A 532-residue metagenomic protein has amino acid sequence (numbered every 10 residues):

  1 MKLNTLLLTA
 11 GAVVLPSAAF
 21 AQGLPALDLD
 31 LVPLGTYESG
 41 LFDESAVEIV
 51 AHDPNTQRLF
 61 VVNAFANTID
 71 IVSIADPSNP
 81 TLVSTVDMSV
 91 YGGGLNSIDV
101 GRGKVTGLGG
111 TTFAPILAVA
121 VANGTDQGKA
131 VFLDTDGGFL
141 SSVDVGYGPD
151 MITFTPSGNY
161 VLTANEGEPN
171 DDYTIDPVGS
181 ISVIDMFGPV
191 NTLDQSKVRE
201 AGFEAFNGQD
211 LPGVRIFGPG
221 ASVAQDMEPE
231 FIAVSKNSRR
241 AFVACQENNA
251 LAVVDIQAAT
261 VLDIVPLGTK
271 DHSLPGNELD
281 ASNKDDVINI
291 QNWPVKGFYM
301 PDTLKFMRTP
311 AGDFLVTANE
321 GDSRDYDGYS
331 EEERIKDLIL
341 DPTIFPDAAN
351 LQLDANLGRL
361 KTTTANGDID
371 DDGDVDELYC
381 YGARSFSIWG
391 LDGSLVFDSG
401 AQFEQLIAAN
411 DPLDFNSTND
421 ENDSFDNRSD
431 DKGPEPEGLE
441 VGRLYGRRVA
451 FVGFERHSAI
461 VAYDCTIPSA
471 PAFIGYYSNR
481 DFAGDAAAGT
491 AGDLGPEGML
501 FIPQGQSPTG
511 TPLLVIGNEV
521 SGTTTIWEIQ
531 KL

Functional and structural regions predicted by a protein language model:
M1-A21: Gram-negative bacterial Sec-dependent N-terminal signal peptides
Q22-L532: Beta-sheet-rich non-transmembrane sensory/scaffold domains
